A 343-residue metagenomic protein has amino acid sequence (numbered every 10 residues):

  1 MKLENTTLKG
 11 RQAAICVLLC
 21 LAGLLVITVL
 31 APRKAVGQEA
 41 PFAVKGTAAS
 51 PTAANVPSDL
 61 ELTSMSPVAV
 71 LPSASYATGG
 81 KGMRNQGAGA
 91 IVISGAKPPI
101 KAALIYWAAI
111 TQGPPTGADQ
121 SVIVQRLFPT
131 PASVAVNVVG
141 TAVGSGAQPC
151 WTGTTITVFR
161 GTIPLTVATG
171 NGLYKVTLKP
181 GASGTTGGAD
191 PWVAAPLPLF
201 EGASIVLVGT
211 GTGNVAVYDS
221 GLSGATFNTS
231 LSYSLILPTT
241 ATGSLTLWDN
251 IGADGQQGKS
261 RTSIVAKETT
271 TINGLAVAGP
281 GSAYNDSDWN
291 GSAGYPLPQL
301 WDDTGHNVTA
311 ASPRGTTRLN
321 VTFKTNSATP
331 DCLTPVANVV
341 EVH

Functional and structural regions predicted by a protein language model:
M1-Q12: N-terminal secretory signal peptides that target proteins for export/translocation
C16-T28: Bacterial N-terminal signal peptides
T28-A40: Signal peptide processing junction and immediate N-terminal pro/mature segment of secreted/exported proteins
G37-H343: Disulfide-rich extracellular domains of secreted proteins
